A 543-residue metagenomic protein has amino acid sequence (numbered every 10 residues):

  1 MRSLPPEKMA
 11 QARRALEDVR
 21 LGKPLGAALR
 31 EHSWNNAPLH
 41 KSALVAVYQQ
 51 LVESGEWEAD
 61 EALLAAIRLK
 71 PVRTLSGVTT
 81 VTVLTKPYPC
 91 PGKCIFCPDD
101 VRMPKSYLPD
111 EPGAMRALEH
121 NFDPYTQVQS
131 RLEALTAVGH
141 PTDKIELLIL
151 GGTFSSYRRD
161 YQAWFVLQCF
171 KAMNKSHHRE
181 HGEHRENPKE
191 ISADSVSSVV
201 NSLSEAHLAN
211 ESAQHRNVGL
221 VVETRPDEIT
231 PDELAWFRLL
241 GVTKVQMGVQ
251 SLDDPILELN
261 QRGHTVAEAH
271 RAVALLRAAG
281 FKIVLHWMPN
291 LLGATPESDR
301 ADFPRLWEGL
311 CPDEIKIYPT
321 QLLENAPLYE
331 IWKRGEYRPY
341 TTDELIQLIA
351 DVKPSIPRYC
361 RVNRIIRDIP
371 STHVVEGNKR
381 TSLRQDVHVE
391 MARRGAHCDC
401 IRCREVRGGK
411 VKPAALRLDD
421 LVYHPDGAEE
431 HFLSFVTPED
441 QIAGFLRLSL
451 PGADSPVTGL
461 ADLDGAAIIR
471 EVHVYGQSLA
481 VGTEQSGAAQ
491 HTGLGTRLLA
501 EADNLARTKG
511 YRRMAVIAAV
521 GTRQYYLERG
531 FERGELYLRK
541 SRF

Functional and structural regions predicted by a protein language model:
M1-Q127, R131-S176, R358: Flexible, acidic/Gly-rich N-terminal and inter-domain linker regions that tether and position cofactor-handling modules
P109-Q127, L147-K171, S176, L203-D343 (+3 more regions): Conserved non-cysteine loop/helix-boundary elements of the Radical SAM core domain that shape
K175-E205: Intrinsic disorder/low-complexity segments
E336-R447, A453: C-terminal accessory regions of radical SAM enzymes
L463-Q490: Conserved acetyl-CoA binding element of GNAT-fold acetyltransferases
Q485-L505: Conserved acetyl-CoA-binding loop-helix of GNAT-fold acetyltransferases
N504-A518: Conserved GNAT acetyl-CoA-binding A-motif
I517-Q524, E528-F543: Active-site/acyl-donor-binding loops of N-acyltransferases
